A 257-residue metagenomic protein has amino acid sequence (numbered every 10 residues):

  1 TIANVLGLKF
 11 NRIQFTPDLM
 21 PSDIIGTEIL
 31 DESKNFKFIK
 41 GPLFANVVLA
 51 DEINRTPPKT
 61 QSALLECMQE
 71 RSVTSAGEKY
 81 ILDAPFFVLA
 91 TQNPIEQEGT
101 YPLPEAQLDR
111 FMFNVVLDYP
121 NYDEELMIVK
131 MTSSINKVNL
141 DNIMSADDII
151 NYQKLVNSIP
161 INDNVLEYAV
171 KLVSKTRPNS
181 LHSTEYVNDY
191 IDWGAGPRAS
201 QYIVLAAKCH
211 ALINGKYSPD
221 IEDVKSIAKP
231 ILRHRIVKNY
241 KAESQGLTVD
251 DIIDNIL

Functional and structural regions predicted by a protein language model:
T1-T16: Walker A/P-loop
Q14, E32-K40, E70-P85, I95-P104 (+2 more regions): Conserved Walker
T16-V47: Short glycine-rich substrate-engagement loop in P-loop NTPases that contacts/grips substrate
S22, P42-Q69, D83, E98-Q107 (+1 more regions): Conserved AAA+/SF3 P-loop NTPase catalytic/coupling segment centered on the Walker-B
I24, D51, L64, T91 (+4 more regions): Conserved RecA-like P-loop NTPase ATPase core
V48-A50, T74, F86-N93, V115 (+1 more regions): Structural recognition of the conserved hydrophobic beta-strand(s) that form the central parallel beta-sheet of P-loop
N114-Y186, I213-Y217, I221, A242: Conserved C-terminal "switch" segment of AAA+ ATPases
N179-L257: C-terminal engagement/docking regions of AAA+ P-loop ATPases
